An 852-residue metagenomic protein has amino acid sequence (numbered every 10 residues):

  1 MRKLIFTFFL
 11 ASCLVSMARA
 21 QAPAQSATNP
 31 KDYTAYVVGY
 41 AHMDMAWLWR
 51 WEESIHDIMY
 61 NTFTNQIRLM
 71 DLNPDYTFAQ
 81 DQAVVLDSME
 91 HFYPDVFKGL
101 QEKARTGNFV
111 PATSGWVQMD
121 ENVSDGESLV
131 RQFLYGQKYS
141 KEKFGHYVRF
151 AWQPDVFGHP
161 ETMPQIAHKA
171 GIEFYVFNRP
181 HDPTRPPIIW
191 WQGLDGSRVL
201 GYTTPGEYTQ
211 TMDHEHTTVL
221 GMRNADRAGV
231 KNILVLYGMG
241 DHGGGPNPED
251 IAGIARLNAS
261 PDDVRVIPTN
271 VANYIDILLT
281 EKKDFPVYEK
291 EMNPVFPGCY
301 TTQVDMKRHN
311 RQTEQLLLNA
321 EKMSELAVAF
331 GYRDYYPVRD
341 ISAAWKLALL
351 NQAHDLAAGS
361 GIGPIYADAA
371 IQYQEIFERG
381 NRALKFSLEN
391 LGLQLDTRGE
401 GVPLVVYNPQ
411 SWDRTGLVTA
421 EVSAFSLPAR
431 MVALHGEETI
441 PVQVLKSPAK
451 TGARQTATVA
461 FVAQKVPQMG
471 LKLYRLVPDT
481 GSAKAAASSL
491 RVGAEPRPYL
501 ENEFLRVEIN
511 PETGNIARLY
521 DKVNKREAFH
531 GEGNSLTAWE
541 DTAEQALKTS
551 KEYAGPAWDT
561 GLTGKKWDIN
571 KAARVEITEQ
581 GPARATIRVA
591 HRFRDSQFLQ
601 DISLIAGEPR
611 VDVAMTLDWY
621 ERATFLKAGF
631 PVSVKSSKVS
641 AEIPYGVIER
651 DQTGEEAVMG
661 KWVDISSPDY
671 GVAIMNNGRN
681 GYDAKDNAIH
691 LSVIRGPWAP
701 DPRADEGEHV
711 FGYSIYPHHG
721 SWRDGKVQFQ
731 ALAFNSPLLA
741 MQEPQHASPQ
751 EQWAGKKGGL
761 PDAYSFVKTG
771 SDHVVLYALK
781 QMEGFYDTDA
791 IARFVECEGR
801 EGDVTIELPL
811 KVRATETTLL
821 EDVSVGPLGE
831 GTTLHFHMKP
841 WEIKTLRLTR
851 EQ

Functional and structural regions predicted by a protein language model:
M1-L4: Positively charged n-region of N-terminal signal peptides that target proteins for export
T7-S16: Bacterial N-terminal signal peptides
A22-Q132, Y139-E142, K169-I172, P286 (+1 more regions): N-terminal catalytic cores of secreted or lumenal carbohydrate-active enzymes
V37-L48, R198-D396, V405-S411, V462 (+4 more regions): Catalytic grooves of carbohydrate-active enzymes
G99-G107, E127, R131, P160-T209: Surface-exposed loop and adjacent secondary-structure segments within mature catalytic domains
E121-Y139, P205-A225, A585: Alpha-helical scaffold elements lining the catalytic groove of polysaccharide deacetylases
L129-T162, I166-K169, L220-Y237: CE4/NodB-like, metal-dependent polysaccharide N-deacetylase domain that modifies extracellular/periplasmic N-acetylated
M163-I166, P187, E378, K385 (+2 more regions): C-terminal (or distal) subdomains of carbohydrate-active enzymes
